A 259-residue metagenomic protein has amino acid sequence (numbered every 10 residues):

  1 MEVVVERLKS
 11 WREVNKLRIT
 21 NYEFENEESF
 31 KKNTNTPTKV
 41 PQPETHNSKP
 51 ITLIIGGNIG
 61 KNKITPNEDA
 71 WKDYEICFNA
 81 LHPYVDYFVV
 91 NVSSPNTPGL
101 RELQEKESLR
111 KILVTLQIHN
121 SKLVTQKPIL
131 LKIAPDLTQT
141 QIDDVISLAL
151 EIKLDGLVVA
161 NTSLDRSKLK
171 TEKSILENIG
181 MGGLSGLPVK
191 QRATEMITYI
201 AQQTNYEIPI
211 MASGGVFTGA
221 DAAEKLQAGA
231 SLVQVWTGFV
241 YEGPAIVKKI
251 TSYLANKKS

Functional and structural regions predicted by a protein language model:
M1-N15, T52-V89, S94: Active-site beta->alpha loop and helix N-cap motifs at the rims of alpha/beta catalytic domains
V4, V90-N91, K132, L157 (+3 more regions): Conserved, mostly hydrophobic/aromatic
V5, S10-I51, I118-Q126, T171-S174 (+1 more regions): Short, basic, low-complexity termini and linkers enriched in Ser/Thr/Gly/Pro that act as targeting/leader peptides
P50-G57, L123-L137, Q202-A212: Short beta-strand/loop segments at the ligand-binding rim of alpha/beta enzyme cores
N58-I64, S93-P95, K132-D136, A160-L164 (+2 more regions): Active-site beta-loop-alpha junctions enriched in small/polar residues
K61-Y74, R101-E102, S108, L130-E151: Active-site glycine- and acidic-residue-rich loops that bind and position anionic ligands or nucleotide-like cofactors
V92-S108, L148-Y206, E242, I246-I250: Glycine/Thr-rich beta-alpha phosphate-binding loop at enzyme active sites
L137-E151, Q202, Y206, V216-V233: Catalytic cores of alpha/beta
